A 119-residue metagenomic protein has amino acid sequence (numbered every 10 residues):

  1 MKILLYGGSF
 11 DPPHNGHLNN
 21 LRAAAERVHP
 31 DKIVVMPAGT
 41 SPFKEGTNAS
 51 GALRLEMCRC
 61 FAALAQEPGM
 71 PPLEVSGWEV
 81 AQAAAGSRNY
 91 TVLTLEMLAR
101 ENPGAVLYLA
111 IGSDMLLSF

Functional and structural regions predicted by a protein language model:
M1-F119: Nucleotidyltransferase catalytic core that binds NTPs
